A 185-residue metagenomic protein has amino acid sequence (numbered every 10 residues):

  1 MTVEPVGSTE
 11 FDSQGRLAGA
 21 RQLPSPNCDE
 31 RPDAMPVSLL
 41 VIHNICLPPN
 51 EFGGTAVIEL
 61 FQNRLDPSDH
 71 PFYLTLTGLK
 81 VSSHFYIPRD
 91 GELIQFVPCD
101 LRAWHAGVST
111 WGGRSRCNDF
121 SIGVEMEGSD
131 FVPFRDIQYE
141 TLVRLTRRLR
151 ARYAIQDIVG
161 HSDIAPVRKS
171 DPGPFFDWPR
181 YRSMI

Functional and structural regions predicted by a protein language model:
M1-S115: N-terminal catalytic cores of peptidoglycan-degrading enzymes
T2-L17, S115-S121, S129-I185: Basic/polar, cationic surfaces and motifs that engage anionic cell-wall and phosphate/carboxylate ligands
I42, V124, L142: Conserved, mostly hydrophobic/aromatic
N44-I45, M126, S162: Residues immediately flanking
Y86, G123-E125: Conserved beta-strand segments that form the floor/walls of ligand-binding pockets within enzyme and binding domains
T110, M126-D130: Metal-dependent polysaccharide deacetylase catalytic core of the NodB/CE4 family, i.e., the active-site-bearing domain
